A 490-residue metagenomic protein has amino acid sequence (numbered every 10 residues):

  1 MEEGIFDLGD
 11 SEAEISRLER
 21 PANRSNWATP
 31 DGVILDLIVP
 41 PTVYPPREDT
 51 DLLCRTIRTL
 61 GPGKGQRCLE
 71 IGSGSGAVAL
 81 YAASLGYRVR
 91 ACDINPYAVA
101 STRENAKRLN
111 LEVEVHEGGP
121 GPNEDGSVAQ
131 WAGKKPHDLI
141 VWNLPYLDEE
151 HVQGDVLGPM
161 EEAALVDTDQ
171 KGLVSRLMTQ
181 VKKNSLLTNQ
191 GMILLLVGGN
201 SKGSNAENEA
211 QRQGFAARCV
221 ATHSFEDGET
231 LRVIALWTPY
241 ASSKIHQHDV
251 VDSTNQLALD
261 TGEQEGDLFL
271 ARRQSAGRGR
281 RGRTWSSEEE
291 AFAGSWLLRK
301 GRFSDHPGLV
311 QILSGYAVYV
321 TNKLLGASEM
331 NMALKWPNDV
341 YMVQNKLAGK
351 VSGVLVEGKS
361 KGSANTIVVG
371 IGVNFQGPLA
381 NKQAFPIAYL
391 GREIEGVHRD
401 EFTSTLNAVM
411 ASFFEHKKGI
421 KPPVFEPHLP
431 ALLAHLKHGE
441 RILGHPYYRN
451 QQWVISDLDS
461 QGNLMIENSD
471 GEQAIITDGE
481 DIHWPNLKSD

Functional and structural regions predicted by a protein language model:
F6-Y81, E226-R232: SAM-dependent Rossmann-like transferase core, predominantly class I methyltransferases with a strong bias toward
T50, N143, L177, I193 (+5 more regions): Residue-level signal for inorganic ion chemistry
C54-G133, L139-E150: Conserved SAM/SAH cofactor-binding pocket of Class I
E117-G119, D249, L334-W336: Short loop/edge segments at beta-strand edges and connector loops that shape dinucleotide/nucleotide cofactor-binding
W142-R176: Mobile active-site "lid"/loop adjacent to the S-adenosyl-L-methionine
G172-F225: Conserved Class I SAM-dependent methyltransferase catalytic core
V174-L177, N184, G301-M332, M342-D490: Long, positively charged amphipathic alpha-helical accessory segments at protein N-termini or as interdomain linkers
Q213-A317, K323: N-terminal lobe of the biotin/lipoate ligase/transferase fold
